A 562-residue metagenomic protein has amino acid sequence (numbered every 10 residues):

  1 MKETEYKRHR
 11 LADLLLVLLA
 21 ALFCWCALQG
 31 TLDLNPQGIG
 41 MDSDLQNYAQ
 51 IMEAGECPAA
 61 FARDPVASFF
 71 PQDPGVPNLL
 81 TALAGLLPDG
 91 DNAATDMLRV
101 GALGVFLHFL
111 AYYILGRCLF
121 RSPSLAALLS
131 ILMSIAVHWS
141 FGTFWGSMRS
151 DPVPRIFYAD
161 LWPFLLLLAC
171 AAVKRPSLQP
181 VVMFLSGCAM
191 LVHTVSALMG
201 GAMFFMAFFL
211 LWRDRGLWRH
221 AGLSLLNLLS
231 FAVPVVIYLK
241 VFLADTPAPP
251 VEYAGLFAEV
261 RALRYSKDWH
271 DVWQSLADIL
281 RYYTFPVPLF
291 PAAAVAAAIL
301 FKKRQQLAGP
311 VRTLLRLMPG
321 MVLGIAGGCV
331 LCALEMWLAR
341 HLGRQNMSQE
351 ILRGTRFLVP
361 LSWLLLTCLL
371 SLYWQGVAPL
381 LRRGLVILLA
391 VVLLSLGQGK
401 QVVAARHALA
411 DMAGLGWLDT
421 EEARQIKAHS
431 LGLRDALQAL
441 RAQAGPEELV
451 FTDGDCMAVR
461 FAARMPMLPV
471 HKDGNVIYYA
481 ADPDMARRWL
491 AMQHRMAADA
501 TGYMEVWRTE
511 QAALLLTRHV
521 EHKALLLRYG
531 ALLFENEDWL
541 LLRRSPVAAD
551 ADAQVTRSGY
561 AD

Functional and structural regions predicted by a protein language model:
M1-T31: Start-transfer (signal-anchor) and selected internal transmembrane alpha helices of multi-pass inner/ER membrane
V17, L229, L372-A408: Signature aromatic-anchored transmembrane alpha helix within multi-pass, membrane-resident enzymes that catalyze glycan
F23-M133, S140-P163, L191-L198: Active-site lumenal/periplasmic loops and adjacent helix-entry segments of GT-C-fold, multi-pass membrane
A27-Q46, A54-P77, T194-G201, F208-V359: Transmembrane catalytic cores of multi-pass membrane glycosyltransferases and polysaccharide-assembly enzymes
L110, I114, F164-A171, M203-L211 (+2 more regions): Transmembrane alpha-helices and membrane-interface helical segments of multi-pass integral membrane enzymes
F157-V181, R215: Membrane-interface transmembrane helices that cradle and orient dolichyl/undecaprenyl
A423-H494, Y503-K523: Short periplasmic/luminal acceptor-recognition loop of GT-C membrane glycosyltransferases, typified by
T501-D562: Aromatic/acidic, Gly/Pro-rich catalytic loop(s) in extracytoplasmic/lumenal soluble domains of multi-pass membrane
